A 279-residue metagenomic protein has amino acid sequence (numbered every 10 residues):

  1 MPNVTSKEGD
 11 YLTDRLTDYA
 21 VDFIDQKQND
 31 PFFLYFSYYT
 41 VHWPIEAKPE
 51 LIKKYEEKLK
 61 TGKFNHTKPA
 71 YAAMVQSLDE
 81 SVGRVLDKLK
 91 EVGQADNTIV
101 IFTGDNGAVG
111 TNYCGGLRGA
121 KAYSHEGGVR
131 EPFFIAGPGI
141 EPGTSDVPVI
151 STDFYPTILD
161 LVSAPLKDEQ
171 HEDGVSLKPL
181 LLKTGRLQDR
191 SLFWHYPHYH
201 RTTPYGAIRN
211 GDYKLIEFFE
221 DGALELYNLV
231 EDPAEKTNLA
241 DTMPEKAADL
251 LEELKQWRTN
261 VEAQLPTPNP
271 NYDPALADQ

Functional and structural regions predicted by a protein language model:
M1-F32, Y38-T40, P44-A47, L59-T61 (+1 more regions): Formylglycine-dependent
V4, A20, F33-F36, I158 (+2 more regions): A short aromatic-rich beta-strand->coil structural motif
V4-D10, N65-A72, G139-V149, V162-E169 (+2 more regions): Active-site rim elements
D14-D18, P69, Q76-E80, V149-P156 (+5 more regions): A structural signal for well-ordered alpha-helical segments within the folded catalytic domains of diverse enzymes
Q28-L34, Q94-V100, Q188-R190, G211-Y213 (+1 more regions): Loop/turn elements at helix/coil->beta-strand transitions in domains of secreted/extracellular proteins
F32-S37, Y71, V75-L78, V82-V85 (+4 more regions): Beta-strand elements within well-structured catalytic alpha/beta cores of enzymes that handle phosphate/sulfate esters
W43-K48, D87-I140, I150, R201: Histidine-centered active-site microenvironments of extracellular/periplasmic hydrolases and transferases
A108-Y113, G119-S124, I140-V147, T152-L229 (+2 more regions): C-terminal cap/loop subdomain of S1 sulfatases and analogous C-terminal strand-loop tails that border
